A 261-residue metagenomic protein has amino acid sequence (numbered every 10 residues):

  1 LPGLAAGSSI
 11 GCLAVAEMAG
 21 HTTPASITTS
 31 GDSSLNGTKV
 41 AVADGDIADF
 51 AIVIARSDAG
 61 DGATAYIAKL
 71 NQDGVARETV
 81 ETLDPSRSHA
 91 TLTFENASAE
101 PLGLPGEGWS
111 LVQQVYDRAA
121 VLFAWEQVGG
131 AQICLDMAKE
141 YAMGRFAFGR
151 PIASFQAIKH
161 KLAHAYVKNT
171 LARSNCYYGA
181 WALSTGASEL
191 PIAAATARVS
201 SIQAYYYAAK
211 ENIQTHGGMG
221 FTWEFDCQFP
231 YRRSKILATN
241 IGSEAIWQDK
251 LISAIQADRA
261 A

Functional and structural regions predicted by a protein language model:
G3, G7, S26, S34 (+1 more regions): Alpha-helical interface subdomain recognition
L4, G20-P24, A43-I47, S57-G60 (+2 more regions): Solvent-exposed alpha-helices and their adjacent loops that cap or buttress functional pockets in soluble metabolic
G7-E17: A short, Trp-centered hydrophobic/proline-enriched beta-strand micro-motif
T22, S26, A41-V42, N71-L104: Flexible, small-/acidic-enriched active-site or ligand-binding loops
D32, N36-T38: Conserved SET/PR-domain catalytic core that frames the SAM/AdoMet-binding pocket
G37, V53, Y66, L92 (+2 more regions): Residue-level signal for inorganic ion chemistry
T38-V75: A short core secondary-structure module
G106-Q113: The feature captures the short pre-catalytic strand/loop hairpin that immediately precedes and shapes the active-site
